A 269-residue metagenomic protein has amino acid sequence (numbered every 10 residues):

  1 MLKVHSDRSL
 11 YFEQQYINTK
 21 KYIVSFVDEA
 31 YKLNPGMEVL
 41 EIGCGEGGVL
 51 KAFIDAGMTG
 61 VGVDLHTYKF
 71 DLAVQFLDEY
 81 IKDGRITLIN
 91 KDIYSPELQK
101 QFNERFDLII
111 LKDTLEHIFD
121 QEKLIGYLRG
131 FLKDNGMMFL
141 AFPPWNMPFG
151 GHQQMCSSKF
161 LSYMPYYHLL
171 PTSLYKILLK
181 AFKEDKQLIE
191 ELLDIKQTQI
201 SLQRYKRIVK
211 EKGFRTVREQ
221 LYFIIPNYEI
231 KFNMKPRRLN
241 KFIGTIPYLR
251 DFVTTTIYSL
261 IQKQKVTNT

Functional and structural regions predicted by a protein language model:
M1-E104, L108, F252-T269: Conserved N-terminal segment of class I S-adenosyl-L-methionine
Y11, E97, D120, L161-S162: Poly-acidic low-complexity segments
K51, L72, D120-Q121, F149-G151: Short glycine-/acidic-enriched loop or helix-start segments at secondary-structure transitions that form or flank
L111-K112: A short beta-strand submotif of the Rossmann-like class I SAM-dependent methyltransferase core that lines
H117: Histidine-centered divalent metal-coordination motifs
E122-G130, M137-Q262: S-adenosyl-L-methionine-dependent methyltransferase catalytic module, highlighting the catalytic core
